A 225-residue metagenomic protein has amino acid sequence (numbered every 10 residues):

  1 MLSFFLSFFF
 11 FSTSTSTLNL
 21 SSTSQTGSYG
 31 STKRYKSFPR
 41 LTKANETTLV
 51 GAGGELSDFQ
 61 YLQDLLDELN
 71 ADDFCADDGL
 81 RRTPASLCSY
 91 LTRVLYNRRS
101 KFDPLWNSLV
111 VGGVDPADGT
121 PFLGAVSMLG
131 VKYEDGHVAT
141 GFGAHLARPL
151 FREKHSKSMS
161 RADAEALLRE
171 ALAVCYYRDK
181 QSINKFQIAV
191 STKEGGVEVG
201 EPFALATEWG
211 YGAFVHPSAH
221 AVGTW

Functional and structural regions predicted by a protein language model:
M1-L2, F11-L105, V131-E134, V138-A166 (+1 more regions): Conserved short S/T/G-enriched processing/targeting/catalytic segments and their helical context
T15-L18, N45, G113-G119, S191-G195: Short acidic-glycine loop/turn motifs at beta-strand connectors
E46-T48, N107-L109, G119-G124, N184-Q187 (+1 more regions): Structural beta-strand/beta-sheet cores of well-ordered domains, especially the beta-sheet scaffolds that support
P104-V138: A mid-sequence, solvent-exposed acidic-amphipathic segment
V111, F142-G143, I188: Glycine-rich beta-strand-to-loop/alpha-helix junction loops that act as flexible
E165-A171, R178: C-terminal folded domains that constitute the principal catalytic or ligand-binding module of multi-domain proteins
V174, R178-A206: Charged C-terminal helix
